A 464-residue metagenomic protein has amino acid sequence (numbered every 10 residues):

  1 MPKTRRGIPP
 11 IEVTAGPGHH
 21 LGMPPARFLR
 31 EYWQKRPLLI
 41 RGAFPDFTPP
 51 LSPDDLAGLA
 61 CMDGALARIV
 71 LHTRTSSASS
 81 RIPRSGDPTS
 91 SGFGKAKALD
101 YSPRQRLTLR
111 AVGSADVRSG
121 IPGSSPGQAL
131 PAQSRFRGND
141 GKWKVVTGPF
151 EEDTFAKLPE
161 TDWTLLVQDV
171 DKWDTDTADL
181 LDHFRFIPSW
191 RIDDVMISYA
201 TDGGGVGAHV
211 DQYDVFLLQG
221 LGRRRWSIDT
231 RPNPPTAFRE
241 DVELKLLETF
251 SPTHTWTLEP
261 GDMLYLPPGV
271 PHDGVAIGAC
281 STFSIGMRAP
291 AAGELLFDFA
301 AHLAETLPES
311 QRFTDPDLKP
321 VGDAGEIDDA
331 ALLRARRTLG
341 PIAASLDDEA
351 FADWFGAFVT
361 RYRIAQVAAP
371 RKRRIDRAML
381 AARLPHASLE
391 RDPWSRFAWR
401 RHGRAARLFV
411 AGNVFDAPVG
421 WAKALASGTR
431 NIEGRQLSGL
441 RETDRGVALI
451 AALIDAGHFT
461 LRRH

Functional and structural regions predicted by a protein language model:
P2-E31, D46-T75, G141-D262, V270 (+2 more regions): Active-site region of the double-stranded beta-helix
P2-R6, P10-I11, F28, W33-K35 (+2 more regions): Long, charge-rich, low-complexity alpha-helical segments
A78, S90-K97, T108-A111, P126-G127: Short Gly/Ser/Thr- and charged-rich N-terminal loops/segments that act as flexible capping/hinge elements
P308-S345, A352: Long, charge-rich alpha-helical interaction segments
L346-S427, A451, R462-H464: Acidic, low-complexity/disordered tracts enriched in E/D and polar residues
